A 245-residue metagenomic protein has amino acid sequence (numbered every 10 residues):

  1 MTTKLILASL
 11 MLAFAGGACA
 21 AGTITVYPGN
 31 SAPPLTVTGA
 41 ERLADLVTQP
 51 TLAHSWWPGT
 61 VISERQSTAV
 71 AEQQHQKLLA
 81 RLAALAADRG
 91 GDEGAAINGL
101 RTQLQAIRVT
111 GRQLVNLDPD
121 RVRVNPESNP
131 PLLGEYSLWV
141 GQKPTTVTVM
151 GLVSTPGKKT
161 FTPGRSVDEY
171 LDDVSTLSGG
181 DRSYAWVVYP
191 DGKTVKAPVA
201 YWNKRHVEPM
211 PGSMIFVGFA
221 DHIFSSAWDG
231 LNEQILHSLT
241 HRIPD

Functional and structural regions predicted by a protein language model:
T2, C19-D245: Ser/Thr/Pro/Gly-biased, low-complexity, turn-/loop-rich segments that often occur immediately after N-terminal
T2-S9: Sec-dependent signal peptide recognition, specifically the positively charged N-region followed immediately by
A15-G16: N-terminal signal peptide c-region/cleavage motif recognized by signal peptidases
